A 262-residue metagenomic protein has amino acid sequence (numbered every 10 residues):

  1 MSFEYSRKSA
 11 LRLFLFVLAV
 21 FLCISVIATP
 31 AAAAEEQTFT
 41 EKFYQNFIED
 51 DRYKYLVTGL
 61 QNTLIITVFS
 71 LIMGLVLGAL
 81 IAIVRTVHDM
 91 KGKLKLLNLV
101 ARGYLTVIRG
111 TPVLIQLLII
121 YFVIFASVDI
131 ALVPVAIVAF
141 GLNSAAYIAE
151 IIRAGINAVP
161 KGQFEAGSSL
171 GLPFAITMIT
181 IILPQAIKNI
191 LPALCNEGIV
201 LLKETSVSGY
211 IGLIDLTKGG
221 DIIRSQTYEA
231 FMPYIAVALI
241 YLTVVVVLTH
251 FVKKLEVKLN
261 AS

Functional and structural regions predicted by a protein language model:
S2-F16, F21-S262: Transmembrane alpha-helices and adjacent helix-loop boundaries
